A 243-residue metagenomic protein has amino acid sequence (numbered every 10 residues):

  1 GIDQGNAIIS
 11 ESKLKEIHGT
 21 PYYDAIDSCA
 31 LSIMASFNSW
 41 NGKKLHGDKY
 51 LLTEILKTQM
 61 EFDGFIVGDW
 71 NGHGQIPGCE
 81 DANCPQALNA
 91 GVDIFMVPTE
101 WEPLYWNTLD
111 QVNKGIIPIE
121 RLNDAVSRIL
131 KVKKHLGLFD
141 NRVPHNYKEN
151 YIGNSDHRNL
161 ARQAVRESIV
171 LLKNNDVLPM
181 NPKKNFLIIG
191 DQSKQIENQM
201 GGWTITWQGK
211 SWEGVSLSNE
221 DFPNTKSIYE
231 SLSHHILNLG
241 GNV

Functional and structural regions predicted by a protein language model:
G1-V243: Glycoside hydrolase catalytic-domain context in secreted enzymes
